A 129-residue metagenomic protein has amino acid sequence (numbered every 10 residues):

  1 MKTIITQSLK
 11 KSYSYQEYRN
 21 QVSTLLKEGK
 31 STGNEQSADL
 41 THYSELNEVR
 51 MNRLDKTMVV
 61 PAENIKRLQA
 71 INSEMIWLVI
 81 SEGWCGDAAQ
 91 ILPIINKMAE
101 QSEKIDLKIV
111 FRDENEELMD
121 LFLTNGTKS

Functional and structural regions predicted by a protein language model:
M1-E74, E100-K104, D120-T127: Non-globular targeting/processing and membrane-anchoring segments
D55-M58, A70, G86-A89, V110-E114: A short linear-motif detector with a strong N-terminal bias
Q69-Q101: Local sequence-structure signature of Cys/Sec-based thiol-disulfide redox active-site neighborhoods
W77-S81, I95, E103-M119: Thiol-based oxidoreductase modules, predominantly thioredoxin-like and allied folds used for disulfide exchange
